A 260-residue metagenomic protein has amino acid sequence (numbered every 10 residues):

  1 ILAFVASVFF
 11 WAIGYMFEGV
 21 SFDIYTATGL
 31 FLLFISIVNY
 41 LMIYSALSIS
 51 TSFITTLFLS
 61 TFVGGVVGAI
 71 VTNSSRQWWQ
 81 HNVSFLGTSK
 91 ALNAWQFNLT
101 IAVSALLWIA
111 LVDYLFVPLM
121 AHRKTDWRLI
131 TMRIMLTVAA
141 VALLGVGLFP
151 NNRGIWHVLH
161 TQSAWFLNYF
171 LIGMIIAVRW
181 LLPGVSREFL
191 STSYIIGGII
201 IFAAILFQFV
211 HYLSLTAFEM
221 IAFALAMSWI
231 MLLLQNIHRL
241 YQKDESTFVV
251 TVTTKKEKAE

Functional and structural regions predicted by a protein language model:
I1, V20-I35, A94-S104, H160-L171 (+2 more regions): Alpha-helical transmembrane segments of polytopic membrane proteins
V5-E18, G147-I155, A203-L213: Juxtamembrane "helix-exit" motif on the non-cytosolic side of transmembrane helices
V5-W95: Membrane-interface helix-loop-helix junctions at boundaries between adjacent transmembrane segments
I35-S45, A110-Y114, Y169-V185, M231-I237: Alpha-helical transmembrane segments in multipass membrane proteins, preferentially the mid-helix core
Y44-I54, V117-I130, L181-F189, Y241 (+1 more regions): Membrane-interface helix-boundary motifs at transmembrane edges
H122-R123, L129-L159: Membrane-helix boundary elements
S186-E260: Terminal transmembrane helical module of multi-pass membrane proteins
